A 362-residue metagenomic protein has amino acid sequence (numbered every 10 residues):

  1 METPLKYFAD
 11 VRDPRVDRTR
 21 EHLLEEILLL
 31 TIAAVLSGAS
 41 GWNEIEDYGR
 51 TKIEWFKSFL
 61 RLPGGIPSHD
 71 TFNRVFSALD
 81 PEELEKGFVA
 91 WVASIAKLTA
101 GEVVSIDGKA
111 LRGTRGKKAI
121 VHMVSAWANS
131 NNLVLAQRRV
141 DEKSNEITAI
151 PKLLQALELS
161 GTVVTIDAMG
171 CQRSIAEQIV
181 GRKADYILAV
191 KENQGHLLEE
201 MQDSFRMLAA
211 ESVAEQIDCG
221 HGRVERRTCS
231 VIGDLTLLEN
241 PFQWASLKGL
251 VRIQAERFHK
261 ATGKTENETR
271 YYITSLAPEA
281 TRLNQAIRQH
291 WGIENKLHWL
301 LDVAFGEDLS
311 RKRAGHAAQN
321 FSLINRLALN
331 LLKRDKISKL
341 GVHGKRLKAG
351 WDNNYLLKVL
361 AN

Functional and structural regions predicted by a protein language model:
M1-I106, T114, I120, S125-Q137 (+4 more regions): Dynamic "connector" segments at or just before major functional cores
L30, I45, S68, S105-K109 (+8 more regions): Short, conserved catalytic/metal-binding motifs centered on acidic residues
R115-H122, T265-E266, I293: Short, flexible loop/turn motifs enriched in small residues
R138-A156: Active-site beta-loop-alpha junctions of metal-dependent nucleic acid enzymes, especially the RNase H-like/DDE
I147, Q172-A176: Short, well-ordered alpha-helical microsegments
A176-A184: Short, surface-exposed basic-aromatic patches at helix termini and helix-loop junctions that form
K191-Q289: An anionic, glycine-rich sequence signature occurring as long contiguous blocks
R252-K333: A C-terminal functional module that forms or caps the active site or interfaces directly with catalytic machinery
